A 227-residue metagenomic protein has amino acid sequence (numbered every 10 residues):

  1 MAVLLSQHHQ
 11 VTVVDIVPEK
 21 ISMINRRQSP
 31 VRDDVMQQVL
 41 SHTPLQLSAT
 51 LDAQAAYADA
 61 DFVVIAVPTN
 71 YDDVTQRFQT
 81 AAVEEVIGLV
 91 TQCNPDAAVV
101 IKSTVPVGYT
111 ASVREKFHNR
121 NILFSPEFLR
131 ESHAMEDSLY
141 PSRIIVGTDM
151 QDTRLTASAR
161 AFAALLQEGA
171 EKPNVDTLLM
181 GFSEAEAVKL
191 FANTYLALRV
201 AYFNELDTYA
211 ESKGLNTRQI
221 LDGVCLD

Functional and structural regions predicted by a protein language model:
M1-Q28: NAD(P)+-binding Rossmann beta1-loop-alpha1 motif at the extreme N-terminus of oxidoreductases
H9, D59-A60, P141-S142: Short, well-ordered alpha-helix to beta-strand connector turns
V35-D61: A structured beta-alpha segment of the ubiquitous adenosine-cofactor-binding alpha/beta core
A58-F62, N94-A97: Short acidic/histidine-rich motifs immediately flanking catalytic phosphotransfer sites in two-component signaling
I65-P68, S103, T148-D149: Glycine-rich, N-terminal phosphate-binding loop of Rossmann-like dinucleotide-binding domains
N70-A134: Rossmann-like NAD(P)(H) cofactor-binding subdomain of soluble oxidoreductases
S112-S125, R130-D227: Internal alpha-helical scaffold of NAD(P)-dependent oxidoreductase catalytic cores
